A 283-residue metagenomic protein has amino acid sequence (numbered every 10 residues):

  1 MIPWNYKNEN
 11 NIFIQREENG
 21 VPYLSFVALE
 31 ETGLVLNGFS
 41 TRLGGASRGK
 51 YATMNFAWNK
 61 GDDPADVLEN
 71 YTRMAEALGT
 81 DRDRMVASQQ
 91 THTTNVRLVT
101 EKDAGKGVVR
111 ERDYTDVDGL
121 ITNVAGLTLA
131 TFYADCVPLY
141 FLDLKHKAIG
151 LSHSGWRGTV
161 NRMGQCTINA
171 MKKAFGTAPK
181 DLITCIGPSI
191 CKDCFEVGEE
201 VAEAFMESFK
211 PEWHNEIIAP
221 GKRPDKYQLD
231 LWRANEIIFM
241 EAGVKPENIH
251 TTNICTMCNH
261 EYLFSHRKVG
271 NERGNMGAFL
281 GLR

Functional and structural regions predicted by a protein language model:
M1-R283: Active-site microenvironment for binding and transforming phosphate-containing groups
